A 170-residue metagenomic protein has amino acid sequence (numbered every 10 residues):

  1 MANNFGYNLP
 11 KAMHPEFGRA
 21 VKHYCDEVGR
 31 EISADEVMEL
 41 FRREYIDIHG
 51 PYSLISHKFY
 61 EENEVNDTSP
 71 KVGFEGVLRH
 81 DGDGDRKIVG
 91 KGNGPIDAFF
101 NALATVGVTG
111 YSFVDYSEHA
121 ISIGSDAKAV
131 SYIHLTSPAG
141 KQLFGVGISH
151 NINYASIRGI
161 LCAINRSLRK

Functional and structural regions predicted by a protein language model:
M1-K170: Terminal or standalone catalytic/regulatory effector modules within metabolic enzymes and repeat proteins
